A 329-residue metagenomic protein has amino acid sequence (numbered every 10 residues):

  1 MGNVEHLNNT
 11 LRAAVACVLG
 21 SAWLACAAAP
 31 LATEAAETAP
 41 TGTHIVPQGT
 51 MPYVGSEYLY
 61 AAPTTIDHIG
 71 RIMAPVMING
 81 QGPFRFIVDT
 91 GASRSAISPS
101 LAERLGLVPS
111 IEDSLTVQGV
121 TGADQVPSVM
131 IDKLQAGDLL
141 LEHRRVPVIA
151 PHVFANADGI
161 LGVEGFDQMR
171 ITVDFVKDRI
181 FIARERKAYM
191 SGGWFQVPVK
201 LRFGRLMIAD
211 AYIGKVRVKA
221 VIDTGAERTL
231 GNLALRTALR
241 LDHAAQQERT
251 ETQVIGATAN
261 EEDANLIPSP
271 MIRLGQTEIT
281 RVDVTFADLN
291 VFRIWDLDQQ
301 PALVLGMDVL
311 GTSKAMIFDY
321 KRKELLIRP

Functional and structural regions predicted by a protein language model:
M1-T10: N-terminal secretory signal peptides that target proteins for export/translocation
G2, C26-P329: Pepsin/retropepsin-fold aspartyl endopeptidases
T10-A13, A39: Composition-driven detection of intrinsically disordered, low-complexity segments
A14-A27: Bacterial N-terminal signal peptides
